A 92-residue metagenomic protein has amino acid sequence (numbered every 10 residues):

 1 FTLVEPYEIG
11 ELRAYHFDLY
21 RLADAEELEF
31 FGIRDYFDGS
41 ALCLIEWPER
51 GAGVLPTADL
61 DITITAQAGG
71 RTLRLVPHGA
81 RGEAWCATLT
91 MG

Functional and structural regions predicted by a protein language model:
F1-A14, Y20-G32: N-terminal phosphate/diphosphate-binding loop that engages ATP/GTP or pyrophosphate donors across diverse enzyme folds
A14-Y15, L44: Short hydrophobic-aromatic micro-motifs
A23-E29, R34-G92: Short phosphate-coordinating micro-motif centered on Lys-Gly-acidic
